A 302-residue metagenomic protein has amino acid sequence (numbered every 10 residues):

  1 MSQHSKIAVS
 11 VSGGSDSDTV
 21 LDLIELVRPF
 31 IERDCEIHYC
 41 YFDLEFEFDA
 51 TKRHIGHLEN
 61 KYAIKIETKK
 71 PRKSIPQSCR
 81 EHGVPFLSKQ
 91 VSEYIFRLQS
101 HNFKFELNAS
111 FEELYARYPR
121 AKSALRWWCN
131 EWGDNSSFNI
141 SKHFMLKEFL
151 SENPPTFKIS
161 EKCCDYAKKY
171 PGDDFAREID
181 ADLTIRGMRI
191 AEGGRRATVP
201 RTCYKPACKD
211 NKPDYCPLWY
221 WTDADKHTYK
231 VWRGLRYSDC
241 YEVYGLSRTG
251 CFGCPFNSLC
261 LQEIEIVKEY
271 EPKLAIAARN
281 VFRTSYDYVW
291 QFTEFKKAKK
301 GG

Functional and structural regions predicted by a protein language model:
M1-W232: ATP-dependent adenylation/nucleotidyltransferase module used to activate substrates
K6, D210-N211, D223-G302: ATP/NTP-dependent adenylation/nucleotidyl-transfer catalytic domains that generate, transfer, or process NMP-activated
